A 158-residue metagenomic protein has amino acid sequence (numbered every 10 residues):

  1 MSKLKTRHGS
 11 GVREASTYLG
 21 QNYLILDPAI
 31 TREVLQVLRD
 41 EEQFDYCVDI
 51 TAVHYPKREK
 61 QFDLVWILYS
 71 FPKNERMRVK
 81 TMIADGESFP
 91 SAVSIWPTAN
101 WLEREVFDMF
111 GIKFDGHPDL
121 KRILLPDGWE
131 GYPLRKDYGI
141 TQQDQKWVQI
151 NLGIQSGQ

Functional and structural regions predicted by a protein language model:
M1-Q158: Terminal low-complexity/charged segments
